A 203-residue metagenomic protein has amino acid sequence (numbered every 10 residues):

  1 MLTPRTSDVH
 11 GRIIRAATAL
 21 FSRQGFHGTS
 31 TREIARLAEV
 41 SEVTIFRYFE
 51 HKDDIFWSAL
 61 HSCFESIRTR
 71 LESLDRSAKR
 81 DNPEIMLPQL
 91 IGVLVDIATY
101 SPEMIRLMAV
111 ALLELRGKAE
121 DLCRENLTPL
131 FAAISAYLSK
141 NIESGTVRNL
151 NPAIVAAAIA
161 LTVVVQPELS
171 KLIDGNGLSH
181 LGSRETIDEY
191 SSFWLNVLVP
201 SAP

Functional and structural regions predicted by a protein language model:
M1-D8, E72-D75, A202-P203: N-terminal intrinsically disordered/low-complexity leader segments
V9-T18, I34, A59-I67, I134: Generic hydrophobic, amphipathic alpha-helix propensity
R12, L20-D54, S58: Helix-turn-helix
I14, F56, L60, L87 (+3 more regions): Amphipathic, non-transmembrane alpha-helical scaffold segments
S62-R80, Q166-G182: Short, flexible, glycine-rich and Lys/Arg-enriched loop motifs at helix boundaries that contact anionic partners
E72-Y100, A153-I159: Hydrophobic alpha-helical connector segments
D96-A133, I154, G177-H180: Short secondary-structure transition hinges
E120, R124, I142-S192, S201-P203: Hydrophobic/aromatic-rich alpha-helical bundle segments in the mid-to-C-terminal region
